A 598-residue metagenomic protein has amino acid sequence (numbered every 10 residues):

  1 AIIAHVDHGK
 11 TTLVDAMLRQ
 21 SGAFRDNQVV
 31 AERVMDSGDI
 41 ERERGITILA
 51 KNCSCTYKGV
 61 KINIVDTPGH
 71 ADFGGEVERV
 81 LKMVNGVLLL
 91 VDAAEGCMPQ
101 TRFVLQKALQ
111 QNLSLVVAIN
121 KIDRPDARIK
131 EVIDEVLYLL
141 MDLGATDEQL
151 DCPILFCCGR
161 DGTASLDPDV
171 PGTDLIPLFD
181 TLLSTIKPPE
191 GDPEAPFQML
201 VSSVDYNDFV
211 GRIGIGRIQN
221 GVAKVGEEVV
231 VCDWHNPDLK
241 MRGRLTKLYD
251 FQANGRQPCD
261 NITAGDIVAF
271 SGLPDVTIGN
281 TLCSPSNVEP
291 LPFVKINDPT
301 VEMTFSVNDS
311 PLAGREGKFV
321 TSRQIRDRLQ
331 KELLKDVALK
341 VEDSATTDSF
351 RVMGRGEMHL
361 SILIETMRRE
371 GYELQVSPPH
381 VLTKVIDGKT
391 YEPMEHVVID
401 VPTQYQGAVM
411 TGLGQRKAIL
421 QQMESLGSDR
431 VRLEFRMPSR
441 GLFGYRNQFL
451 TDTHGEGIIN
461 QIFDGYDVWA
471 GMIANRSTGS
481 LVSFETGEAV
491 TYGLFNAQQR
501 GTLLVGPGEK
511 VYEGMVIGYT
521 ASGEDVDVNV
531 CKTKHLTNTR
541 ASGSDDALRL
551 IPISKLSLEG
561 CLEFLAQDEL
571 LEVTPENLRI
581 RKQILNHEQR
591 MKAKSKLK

Functional and structural regions predicted by a protein language model:
A1-V91, E95, E135, V204-N207: P-loop NTPase switch module centered on the Walker A-proximal segment
V29-R33, L143-L155, P189-L200, P237-F251 (+8 more regions): Interdomain boundary/hinge elements
S114, R124-S184: Canonical P-loop GTPase G-domain recognition
C158, S344-H359: Short glycine/threonine-rich beta-strand-turn micro-motifs
Q198-M303, P311-R315, T478, G487-T537 (+2 more regions): Conserved nucleotide-binding/hydrolysis modules and their immediate coupling elements across P-loop/ASCE NTPase motors
V222, P274-D275, G354-L360, P402-Q406 (+1 more regions): Helix N-cap motif at beta-to-alpha junctions
F251-C259, Y391, M437, N447-D452 (+2 more regions): Long insertion/accessory domains within large nucleic-acid-processing enzymes
S310-L333, A547, I551: A short, contiguous, amphipathic alpha-helix enriched in charged residues
